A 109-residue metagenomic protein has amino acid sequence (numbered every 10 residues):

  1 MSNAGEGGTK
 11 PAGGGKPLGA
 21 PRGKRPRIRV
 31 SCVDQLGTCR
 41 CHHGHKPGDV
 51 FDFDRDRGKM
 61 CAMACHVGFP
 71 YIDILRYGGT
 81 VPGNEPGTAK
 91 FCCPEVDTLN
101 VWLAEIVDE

Functional and structural regions predicted by a protein language model:
G13-R22: Short, Gly/Pro- and small/polar-rich lid/capping loops
R27-G37: Short, structured beta-strand/loop micro-motifs enriched in basic residues and often containing a Trp
Q35, R55-C61: Short, charged beta-turn/beta-strand-edge "cap" motif at the junction between a beta-strand and an adjacent loop
A62-G79: Short, compositionally biased
G78-E109: Short, compact, well-ordered microdomains
